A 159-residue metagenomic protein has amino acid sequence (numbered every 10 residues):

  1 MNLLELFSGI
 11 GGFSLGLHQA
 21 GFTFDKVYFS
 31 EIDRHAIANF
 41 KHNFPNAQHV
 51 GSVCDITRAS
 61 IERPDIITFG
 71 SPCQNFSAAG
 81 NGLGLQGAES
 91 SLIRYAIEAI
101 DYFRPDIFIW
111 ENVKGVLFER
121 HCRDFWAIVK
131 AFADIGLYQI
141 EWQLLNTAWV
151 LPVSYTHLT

Functional and structural regions predicted by a protein language model:
N2-I107, K114-F118, C122-W126: Core alpha/beta nucleotide-donor-binding catalytic domains of modification enzymes
T23, A148-P152: Short, conserved secondary-structure transition motifs
A36-I37, K130-A131, T147-W149: Intrinsically disordered, low-complexity boundary segments flanking structured domains
A59-I61, L151-S154: Short glycine-biased active-site loop of nucleotidyltransferases that positions the nucleotide triphosphate and helps
I109-N112, L145: Phosphate-binding beta-loop-alpha motif at adenosine-nucleotide cofactor sites
W126-Q139: Conserved Class I S-adenosyl-L-methionine
L137-W149: Conserved S-adenosyl-L-methionine
T156-T159: Conserved small/polar residues in nucleotide/adenosyl-binding loops
